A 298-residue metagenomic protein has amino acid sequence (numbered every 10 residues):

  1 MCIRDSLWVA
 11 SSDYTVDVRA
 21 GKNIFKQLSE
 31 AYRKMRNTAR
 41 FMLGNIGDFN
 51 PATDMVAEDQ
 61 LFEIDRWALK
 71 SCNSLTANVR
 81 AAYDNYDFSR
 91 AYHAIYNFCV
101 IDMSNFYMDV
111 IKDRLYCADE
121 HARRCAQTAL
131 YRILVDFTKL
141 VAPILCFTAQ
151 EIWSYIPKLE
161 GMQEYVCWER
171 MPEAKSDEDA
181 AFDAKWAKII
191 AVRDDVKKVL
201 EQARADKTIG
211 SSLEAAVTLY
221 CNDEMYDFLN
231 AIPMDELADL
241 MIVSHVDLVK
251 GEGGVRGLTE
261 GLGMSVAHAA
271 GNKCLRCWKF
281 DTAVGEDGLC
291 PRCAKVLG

Functional and structural regions predicted by a protein language model:
R4-D59, P157-M162, T208-I209: Catalytic adenosine-cofactor/nucleotide-binding cores of aminoacyl-tRNA synthetases and other
R4-S6, V18-L43, H93-Y96, C125-Q150: Structured ligand/cofactor/substrate-binding pocket environments in proteins
E30-L43, E63-L75, H93-D113: Core structural elements
F49-A77, D109-V199, A203-D227, D247-K250 (+2 more regions): Acidic, turn-prone loop/beta-hairpin segments
Y83-R90: Short helix-adjacent coil turns
T259-V266, K273-A283: Short, intrinsically disordered, charge-biased short linear motifs at domain edges
C274, C290-C293: Short cysteine-rich clusters marking metal-coordination/redox-active sites
D281-V284, A294-L297: Cys/His-rich microdomains that often coordinate metals
